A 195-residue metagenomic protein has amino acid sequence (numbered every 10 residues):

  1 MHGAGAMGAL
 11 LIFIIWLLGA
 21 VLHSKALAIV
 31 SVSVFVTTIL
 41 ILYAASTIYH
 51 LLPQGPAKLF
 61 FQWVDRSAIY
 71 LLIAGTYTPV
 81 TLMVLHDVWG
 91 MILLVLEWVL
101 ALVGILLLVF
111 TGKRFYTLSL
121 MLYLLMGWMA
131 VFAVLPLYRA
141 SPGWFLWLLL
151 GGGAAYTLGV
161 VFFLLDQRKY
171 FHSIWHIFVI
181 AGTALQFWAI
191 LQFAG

Functional and structural regions predicted by a protein language model:
M1-G195: Multi-pass alpha-helical transmembrane bundles in non-GPCR membrane proteins that perform intramembrane catalysis
